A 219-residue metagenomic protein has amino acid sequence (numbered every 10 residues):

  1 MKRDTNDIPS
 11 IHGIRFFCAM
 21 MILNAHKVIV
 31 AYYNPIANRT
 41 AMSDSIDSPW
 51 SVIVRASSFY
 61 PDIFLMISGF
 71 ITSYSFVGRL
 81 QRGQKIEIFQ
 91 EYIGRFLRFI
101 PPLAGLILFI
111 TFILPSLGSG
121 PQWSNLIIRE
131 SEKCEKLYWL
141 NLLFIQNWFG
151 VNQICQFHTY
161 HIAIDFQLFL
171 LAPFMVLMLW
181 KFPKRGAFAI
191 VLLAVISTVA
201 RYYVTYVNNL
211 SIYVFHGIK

Functional and structural regions predicted by a protein language model:
M1-K219: Membrane-cytosol interface segments of multi-pass membrane proteins, especially ER/Golgi lipid-handling enzymes
